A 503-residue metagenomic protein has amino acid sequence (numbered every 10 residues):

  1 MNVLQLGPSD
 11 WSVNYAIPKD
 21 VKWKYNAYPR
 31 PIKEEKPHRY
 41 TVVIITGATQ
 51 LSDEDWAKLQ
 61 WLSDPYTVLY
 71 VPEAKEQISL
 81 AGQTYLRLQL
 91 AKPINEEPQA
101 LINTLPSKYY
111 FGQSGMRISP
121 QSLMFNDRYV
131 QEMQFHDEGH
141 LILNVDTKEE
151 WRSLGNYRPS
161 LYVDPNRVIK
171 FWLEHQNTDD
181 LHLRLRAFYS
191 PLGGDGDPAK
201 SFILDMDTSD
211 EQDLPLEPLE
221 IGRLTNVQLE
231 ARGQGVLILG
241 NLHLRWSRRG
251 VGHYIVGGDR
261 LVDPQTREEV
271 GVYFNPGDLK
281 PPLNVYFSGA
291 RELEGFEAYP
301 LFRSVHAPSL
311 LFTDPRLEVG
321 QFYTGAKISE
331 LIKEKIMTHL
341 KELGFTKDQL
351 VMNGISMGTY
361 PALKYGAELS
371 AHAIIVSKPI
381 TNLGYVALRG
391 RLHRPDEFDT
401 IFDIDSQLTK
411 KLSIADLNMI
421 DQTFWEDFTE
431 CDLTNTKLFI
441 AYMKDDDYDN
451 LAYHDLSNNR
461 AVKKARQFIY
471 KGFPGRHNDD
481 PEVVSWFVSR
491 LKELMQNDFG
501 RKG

Functional and structural regions predicted by a protein language model:
P8-V42, G47-A57, Q265-N275, M419-F424: A short, well-structured beta->alpha microelement
G112-V256: Beta-strand-enriched, solvent-exposed domains that form extended recognition/catalytic surfaces
K280-G289: Short beta-strand element of the alpha/beta-hydrolase
Y323-F345: Alpha/beta-hydrolase active-site loop
G344-M357: Alpha/beta-hydrolase fold nucleophile elbow
G354-G366: Glycine-rich nucleophile elbow surrounding the catalytic serine of serine-hydrolase chemistry
A367-T409: Hydrolase active-site cap/lid region
P395-I469, H477-D479, S485-K502: The feature captures the conserved acid-bearing segment of alpha/beta-hydrolase catalytic domains
